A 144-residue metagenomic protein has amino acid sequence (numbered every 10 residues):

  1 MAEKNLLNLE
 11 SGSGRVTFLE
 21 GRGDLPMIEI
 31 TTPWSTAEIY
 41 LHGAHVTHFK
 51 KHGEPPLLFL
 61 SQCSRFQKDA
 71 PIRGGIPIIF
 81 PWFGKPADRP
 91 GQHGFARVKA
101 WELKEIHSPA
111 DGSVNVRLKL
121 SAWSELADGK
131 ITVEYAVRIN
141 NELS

Functional and structural regions predicted by a protein language model:
M1-R138, E142-S144: Surface-exposed acidic/polar loop and edge beta-strand patches at domain peripheries
